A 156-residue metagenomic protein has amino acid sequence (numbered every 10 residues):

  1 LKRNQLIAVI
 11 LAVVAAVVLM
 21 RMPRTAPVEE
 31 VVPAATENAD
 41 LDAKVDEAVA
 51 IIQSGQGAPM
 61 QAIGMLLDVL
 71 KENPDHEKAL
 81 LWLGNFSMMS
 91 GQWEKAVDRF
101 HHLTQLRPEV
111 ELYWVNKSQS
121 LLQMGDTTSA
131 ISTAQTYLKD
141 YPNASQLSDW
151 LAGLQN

Functional and structural regions predicted by a protein language model:
L1-A43: Long, contiguous interaction/recruitment modules in multidomain scaffold/adaptor proteins
E37-N73, W82: Alpha-helical segment of the N-proximal tetratricopeptide repeat
Q53, M89-S90, Q123-M124, G153-N156: Register position in tetratricopeptide repeats
